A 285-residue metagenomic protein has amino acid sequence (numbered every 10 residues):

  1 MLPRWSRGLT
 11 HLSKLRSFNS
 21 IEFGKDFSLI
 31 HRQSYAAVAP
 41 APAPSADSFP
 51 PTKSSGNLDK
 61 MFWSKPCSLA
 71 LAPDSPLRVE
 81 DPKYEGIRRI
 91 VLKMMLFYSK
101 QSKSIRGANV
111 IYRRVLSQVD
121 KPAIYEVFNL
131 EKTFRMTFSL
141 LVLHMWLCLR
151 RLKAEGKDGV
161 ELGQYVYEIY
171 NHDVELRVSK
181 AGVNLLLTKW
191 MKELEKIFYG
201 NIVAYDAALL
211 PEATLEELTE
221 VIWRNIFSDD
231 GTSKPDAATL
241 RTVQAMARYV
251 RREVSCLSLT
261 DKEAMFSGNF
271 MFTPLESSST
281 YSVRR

Functional and structural regions predicted by a protein language model:
M1-P82, G86-V91: N-terminal mitochondrial targeting presequence
M94-V110, R114-L140, L147-Y199: Conserved, aromatic- and glycine-enriched, well-ordered alpha/beta core segments that occur as contiguous structural
S179-L187, A207-P211, G231-P235: Active-site- or binding-pocket-proximal scaffold segments within functional domains
K196-D229: Amphipathic alpha-helical interface segments
R224-A237, R241, A245: A cross-taxonomic marker for long C-terminal extensions/tails that follow the last structured domain
L240-R285: Glycine-rich, aromatic-bearing surface loops/beta-hairpins
